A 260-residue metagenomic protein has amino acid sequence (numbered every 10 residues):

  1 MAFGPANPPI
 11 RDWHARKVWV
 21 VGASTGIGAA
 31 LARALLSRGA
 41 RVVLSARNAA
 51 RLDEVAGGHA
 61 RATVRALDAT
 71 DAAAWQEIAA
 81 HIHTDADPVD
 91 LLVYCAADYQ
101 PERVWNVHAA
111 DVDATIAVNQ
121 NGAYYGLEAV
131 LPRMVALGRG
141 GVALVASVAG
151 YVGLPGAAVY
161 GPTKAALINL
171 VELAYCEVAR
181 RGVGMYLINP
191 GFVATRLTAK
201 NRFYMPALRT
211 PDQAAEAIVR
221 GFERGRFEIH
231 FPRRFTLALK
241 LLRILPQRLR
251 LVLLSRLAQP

Functional and structural regions predicted by a protein language model:
S24-T25: Conserved glycine-rich cofactor-binding loop
R38-E54: Conserved glycine-rich Rossmann-like NAD(P)H-binding loop of the short-chain dehydrogenase/reductase
H59-A73: Rossmann-fold cofactor-recognition segment
R103-V104, H108-I116: Substrate-binding pocket helix/loop in short-chain dehydrogenase/reductase
L127, T163: Active-site helix of classical SDR
S147: Residue(s) in the substrate-gating loop at a strand-loop-helix junction that position the organic substrate next
L187, F203-A238: C-terminal helical subdomain
